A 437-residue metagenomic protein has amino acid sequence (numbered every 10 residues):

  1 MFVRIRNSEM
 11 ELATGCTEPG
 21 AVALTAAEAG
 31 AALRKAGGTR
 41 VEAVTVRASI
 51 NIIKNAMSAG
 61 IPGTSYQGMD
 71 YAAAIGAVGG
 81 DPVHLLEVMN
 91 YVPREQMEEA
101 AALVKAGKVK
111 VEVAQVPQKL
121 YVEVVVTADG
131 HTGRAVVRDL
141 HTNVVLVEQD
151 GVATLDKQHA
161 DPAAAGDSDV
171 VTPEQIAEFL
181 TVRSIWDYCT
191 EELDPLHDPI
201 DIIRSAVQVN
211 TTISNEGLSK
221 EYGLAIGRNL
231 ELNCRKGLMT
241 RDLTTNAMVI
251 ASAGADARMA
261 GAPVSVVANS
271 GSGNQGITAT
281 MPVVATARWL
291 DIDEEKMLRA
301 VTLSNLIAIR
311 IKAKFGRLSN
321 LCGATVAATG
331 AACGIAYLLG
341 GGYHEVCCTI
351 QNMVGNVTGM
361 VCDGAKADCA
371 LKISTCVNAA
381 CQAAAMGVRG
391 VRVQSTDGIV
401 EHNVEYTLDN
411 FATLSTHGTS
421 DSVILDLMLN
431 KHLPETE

Functional and structural regions predicted by a protein language model:
M1-R4, G38-I52, D242-G261, D293-I311 (+1 more regions): Acidic-glycine-rich active-site phosphate/pyrophosphate-binding loop
F2-E11, N51-A59, A257-A268, A308-L318 (+1 more regions): Glycine/charged-rich beta-loop-alpha catalytic/anionic-binding loops adjacent to active sites
L12-E28, V264-M281, G323-V326: Conserved phosphate/anionic-ligand binding catalytic regions in large, soluble enzymes, centered on
A13-T17, A48-N55, V137-T142, V147-A163 (+5 more regions): A structural signal for small-residue-enriched, beta-sheet-centric alpha/beta enzyme cores and oligomeric scaffold folds
A23-V126: Early transmembrane hairpin of solute transport permeases
A36, T286-R299, L303, I309-T375 (+1 more regions): Hydrophobic alpha-helical bundle architecture
A36-A43, H84-M89, V111-E112, H197-I203 (+7 more regions): Flexible, glycine/charged-enriched surface loops at secondary-structure junctions
K105-G261, L425-E437: Signature of multi-pass transmembrane helix bundles
